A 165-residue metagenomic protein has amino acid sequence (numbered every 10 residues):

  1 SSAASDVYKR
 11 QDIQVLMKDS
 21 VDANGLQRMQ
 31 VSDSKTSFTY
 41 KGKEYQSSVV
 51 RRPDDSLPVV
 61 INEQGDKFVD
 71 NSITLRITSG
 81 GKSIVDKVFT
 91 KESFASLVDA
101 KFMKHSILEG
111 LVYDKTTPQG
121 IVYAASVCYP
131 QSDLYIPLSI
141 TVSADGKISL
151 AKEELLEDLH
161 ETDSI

Functional and structural regions predicted by a protein language model:
S1-Y8: Short, small-residue-biased leader/transition segments that mark boundaries at the very start of proteins
L16-G110: Surface-exposed acidic loop/strand-edge motifs in secreted or periplasmic proteins that form small linear binding
D55-S56, S93-S96, Q131-S132, E157-E161: A short local loop/turn or secondary-structure capping micro-motif enriched for an aromatic residue
I73-I77, S139-A144: Beta-propeller blade signature
V85-D86, Y123, S149-K152: Short hydrophobic/aromatic-rich beta-strand segments that constitute the beta-sheet cores of beta-sandwich/beta-barrel
S96-P137: Acidic, glycine-rich flexible loop segments
S143-I165: Short, low-complexity, Pro/Ser/Thr/Gly-rich segments in the mature regions of secreted, periplasmic
